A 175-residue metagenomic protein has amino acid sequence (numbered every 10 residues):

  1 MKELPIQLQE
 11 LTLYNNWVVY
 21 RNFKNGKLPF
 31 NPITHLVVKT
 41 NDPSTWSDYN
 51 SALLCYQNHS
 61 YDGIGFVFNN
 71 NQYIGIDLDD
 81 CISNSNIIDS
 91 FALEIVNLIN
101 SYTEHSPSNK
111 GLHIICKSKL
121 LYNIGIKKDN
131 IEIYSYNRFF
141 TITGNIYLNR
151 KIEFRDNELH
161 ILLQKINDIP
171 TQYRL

Functional and structural regions predicted by a protein language model:
M1-L175: Conserved phosphate/metal-binding and DNA-contacting active-site motifs used in DNA phosphodiester-bond processing
